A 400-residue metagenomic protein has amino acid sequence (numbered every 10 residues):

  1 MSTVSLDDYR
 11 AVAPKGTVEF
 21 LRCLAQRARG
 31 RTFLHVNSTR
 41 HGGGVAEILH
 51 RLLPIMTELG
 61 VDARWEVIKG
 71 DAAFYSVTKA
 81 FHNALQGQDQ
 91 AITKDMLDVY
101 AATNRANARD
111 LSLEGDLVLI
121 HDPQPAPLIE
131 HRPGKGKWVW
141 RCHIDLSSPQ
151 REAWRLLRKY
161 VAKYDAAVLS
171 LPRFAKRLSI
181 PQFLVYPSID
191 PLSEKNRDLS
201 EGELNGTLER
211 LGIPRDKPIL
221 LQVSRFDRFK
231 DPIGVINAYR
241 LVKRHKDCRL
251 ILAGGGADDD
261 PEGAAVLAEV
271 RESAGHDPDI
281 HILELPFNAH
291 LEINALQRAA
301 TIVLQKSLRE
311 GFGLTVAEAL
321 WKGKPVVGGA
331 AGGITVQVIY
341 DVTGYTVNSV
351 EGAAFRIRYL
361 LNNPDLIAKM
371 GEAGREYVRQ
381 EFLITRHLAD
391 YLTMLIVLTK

Functional and structural regions predicted by a protein language model:
M1-T32, H50-E114, K176, V185-L192: A conserved catalytic-core segment of Leloir-type glycosyltransferases
L34, L208-K230, I236, L250-I251: Conserved donor-binding/catalytic core segment of Leloir-type glycosyltransferases
G254, D258, E262-A295: Nucleotide-activated donor-binding/catalytic signature segment of Leloir-type glycosyltransferases, i.e., the conserved
N294, A317-W321, T335-V336, V342: Short alpha-helical segment that forms part of, or immediately flanks, the ligand-binding pocket in carbohydrate-active
L308: Aromatic "clamp/platform" in nucleotide-sugar-dependent glycosyltransferases that forms part of the donor/acceptor
P325-G328, V338, T346: Short hydrophobic beta-strand element within catalytic cores of glycosyltransferases and related nucleotide-activated
Y340-E351, Y359-P364: Conserved acidic donor-binding segment of nucleotide-sugar-dependent glycosyltransferases
Y359, L366-Q380, H387-T393: A short, well-ordered alpha-helix in the C-terminal region of glycosyltransferases
